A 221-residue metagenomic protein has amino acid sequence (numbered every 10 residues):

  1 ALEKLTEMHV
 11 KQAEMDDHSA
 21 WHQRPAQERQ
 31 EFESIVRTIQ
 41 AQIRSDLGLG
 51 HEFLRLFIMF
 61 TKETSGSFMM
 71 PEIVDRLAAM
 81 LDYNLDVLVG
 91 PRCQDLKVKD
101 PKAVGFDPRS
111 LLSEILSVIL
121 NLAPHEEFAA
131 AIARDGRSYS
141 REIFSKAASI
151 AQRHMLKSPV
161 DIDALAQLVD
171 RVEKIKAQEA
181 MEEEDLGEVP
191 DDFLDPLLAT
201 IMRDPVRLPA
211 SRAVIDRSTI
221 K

Functional and structural regions predicted by a protein language model:
A1-L197, R203-V206: Extended alpha-helical scaffold regions
A199-K221: RING/U-box catalytic core of ubiquitin/SUMO E3 ligases
